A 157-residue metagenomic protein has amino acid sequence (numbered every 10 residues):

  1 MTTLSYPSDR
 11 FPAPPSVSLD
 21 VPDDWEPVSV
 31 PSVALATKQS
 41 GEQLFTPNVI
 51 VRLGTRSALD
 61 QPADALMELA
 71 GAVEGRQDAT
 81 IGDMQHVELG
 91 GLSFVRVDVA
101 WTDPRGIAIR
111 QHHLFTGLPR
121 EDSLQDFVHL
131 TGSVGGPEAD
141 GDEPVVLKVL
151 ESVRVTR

Functional and structural regions predicted by a protein language model:
M1-L92, A100-I109, G117-R157: N-terminal targeting sequences that direct proteins away from the cytosol to non-cytosolic compartments
